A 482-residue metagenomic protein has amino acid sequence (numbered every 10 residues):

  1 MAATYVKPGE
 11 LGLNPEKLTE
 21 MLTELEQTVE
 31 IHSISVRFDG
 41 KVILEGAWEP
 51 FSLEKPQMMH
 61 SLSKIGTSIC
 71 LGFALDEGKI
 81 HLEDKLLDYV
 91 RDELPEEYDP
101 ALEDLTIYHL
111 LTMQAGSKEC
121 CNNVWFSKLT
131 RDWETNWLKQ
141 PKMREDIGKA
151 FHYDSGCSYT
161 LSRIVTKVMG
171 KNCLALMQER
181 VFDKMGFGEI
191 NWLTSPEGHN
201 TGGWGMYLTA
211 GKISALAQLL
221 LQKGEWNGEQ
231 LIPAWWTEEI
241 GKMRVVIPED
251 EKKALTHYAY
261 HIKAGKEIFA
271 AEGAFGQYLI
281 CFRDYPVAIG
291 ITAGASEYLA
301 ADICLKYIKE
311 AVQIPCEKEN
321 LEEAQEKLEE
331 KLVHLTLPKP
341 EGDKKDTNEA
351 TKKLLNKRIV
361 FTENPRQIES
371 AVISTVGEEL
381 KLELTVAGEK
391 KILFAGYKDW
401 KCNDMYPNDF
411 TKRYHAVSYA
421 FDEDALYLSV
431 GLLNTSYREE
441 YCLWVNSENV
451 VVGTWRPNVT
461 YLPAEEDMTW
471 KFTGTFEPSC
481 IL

Functional and structural regions predicted by a protein language model:
T19-S52, P286-I289: A short, well-structured edge-of-sheet supersecondary motif
G40, M58-E83, L110, L161-V165 (+1 more regions): Active-site SXXK
L53, C120-M206: Catalytic-site signature segments of enzymes, centered on catalytic residues
E77-S117, M169-L208: Active-site helix/loop module of the DD-peptidase/beta-lactamase fold, centered on the serine-lysine SxxK catalytic
C157-I164, G202-E225, T237, Q277-G294: Active-site-proximal alpha-helical segments within enzyme catalytic domains
T237-T292: Active-site Gly/Thr loop motif
G273-G342: Structured C-terminal helix/loop/strand segments within mature extracytoplasmic catalytic/sensor domains
A324-L482: Peripheral terminal and inter-domain segments
